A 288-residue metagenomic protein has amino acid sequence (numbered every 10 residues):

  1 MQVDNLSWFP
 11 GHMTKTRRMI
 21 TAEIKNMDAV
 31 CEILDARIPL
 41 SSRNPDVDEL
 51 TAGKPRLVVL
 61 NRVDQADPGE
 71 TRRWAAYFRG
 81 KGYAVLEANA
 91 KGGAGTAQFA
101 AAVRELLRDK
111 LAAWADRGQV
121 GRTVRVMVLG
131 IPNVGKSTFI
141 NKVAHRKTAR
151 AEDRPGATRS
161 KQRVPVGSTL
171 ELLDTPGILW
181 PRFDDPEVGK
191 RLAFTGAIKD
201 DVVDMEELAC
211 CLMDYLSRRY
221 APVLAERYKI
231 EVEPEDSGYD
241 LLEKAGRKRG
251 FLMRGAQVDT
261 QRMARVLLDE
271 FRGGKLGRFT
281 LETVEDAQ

Functional and structural regions predicted by a protein language model:
M1-V30, R37-R56, V63, G69 (+2 more regions): Helix-rich effector regions associated with P-loop NTPase G domains
E32, V58-L60, V128: Structural beta-sheet core signal
D64-L129, T148, G250-F251: Canonical P-loop GTPase G-domain recognition
A90, I140, L170-L173: Conserved active-site beta-strand-loop modules that form the wall/rim of enzyme catalytic pockets and either contain
G95, G135, E171: Short phosphate-engaging motifs
Q98, A102, T138, C211 (+1 more regions): Alpha-helical scaffold segments in soluble metabolic enzymes
Q119-G121, K142-V143, V164-P165: Solvent-exposed alpha-helices and their adjacent loops that cap or buttress functional pockets in soluble metabolic
R125-H145, A149, T175: Glycine-rich phosphate-binding P-loop
